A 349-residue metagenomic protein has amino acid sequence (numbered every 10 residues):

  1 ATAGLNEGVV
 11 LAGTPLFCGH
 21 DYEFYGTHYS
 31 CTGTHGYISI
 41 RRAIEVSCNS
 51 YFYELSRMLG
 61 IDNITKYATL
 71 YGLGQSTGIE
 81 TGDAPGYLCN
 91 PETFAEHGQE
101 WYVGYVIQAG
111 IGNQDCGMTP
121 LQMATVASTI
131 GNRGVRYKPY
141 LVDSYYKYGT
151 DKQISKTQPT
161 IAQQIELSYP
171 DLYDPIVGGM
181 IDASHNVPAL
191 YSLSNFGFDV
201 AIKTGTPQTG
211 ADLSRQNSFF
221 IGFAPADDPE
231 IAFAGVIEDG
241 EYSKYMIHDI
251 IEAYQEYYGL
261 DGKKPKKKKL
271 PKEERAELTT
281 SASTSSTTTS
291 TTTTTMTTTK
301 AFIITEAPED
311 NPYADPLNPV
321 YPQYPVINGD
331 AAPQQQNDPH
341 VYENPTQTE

Functional and structural regions predicted by a protein language model:
T2-G235, N318: Beta-lactam-recognizing serine transpeptidase/beta-lactamase-like catalytic domain environment
I165-E166, Y242-M246: A short, polar/proline- and glycine-enriched secondary-structure boundary/capping micro-motif
V236-G240: Ligand-site clamp/hinge motif
I247-Y254: Short amphipathic C-terminal alpha-helix that caps PH/PH-like domains
Q255-P265: Short, charged low-complexity linker/loop segments at the C-terminal edge of domains
K263-T279: Short, highly charged C-terminal tails/helix-capping segments
T279-T305: Extracellular mucin-like PTS domains
K300-E349: Long, low-complexity, intrinsically disordered segments
